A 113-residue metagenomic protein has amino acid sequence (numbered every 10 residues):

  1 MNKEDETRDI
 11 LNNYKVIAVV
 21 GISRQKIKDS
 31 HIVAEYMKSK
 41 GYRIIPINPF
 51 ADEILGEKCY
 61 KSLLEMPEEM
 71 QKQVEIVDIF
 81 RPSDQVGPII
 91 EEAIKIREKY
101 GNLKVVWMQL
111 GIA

Functional and structural regions predicted by a protein language model:
M1-K3, I54-K72, I79-I90: Glycine-rich, highly charged phosphate/nucleotide-binding loops
M1-N13: Short N-terminal or domain-adjacent regulatory/targeting segments
I17-V20: Conserved beta-strand elements of the Class I
Q25-K28, E35-L55: NAD(P)-binding Rossmann-fold cofactor-contacting core
I32-V33, P88-A93: A short acidic, amphipathic alpha-helical/loop segment
M70-I76, Y100-L103: Short acidic/histidine-rich motifs immediately flanking catalytic phosphotransfer sites in two-component signaling
V77-D78, W107: N-terminal Rossmann-like NAD(P) cofactor-binding module of classical short-chain dehydrogenase/reductase
I96-A113: ADP-ribose/adenylate-binding Rossmann-like module
